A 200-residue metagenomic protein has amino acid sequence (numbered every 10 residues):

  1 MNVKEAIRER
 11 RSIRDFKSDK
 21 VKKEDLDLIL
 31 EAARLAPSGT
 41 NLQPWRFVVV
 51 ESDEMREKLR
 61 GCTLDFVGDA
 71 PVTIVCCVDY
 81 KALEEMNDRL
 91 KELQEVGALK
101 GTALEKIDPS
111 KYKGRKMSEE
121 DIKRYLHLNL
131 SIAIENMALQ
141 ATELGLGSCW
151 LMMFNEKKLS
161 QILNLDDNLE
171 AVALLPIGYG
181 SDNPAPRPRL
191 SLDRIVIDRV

Functional and structural regions predicted by a protein language model:
M1-V200: Acidic, surface-exposed loops and disordered segments
